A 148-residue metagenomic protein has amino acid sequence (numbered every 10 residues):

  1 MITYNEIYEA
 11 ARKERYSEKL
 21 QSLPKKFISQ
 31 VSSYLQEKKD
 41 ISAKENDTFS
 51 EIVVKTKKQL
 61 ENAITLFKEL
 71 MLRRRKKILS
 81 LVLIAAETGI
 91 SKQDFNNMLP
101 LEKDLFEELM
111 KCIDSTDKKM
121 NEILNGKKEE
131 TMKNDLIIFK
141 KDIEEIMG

Functional and structural regions predicted by a protein language model:
M1-M132, L136-I138: Charge/polar-rich, low-complexity and marginally structured segments
D142-I143, G148: Conserved nucleotide-binding/hydrolysis modules and their immediate coupling elements across P-loop/ASCE NTPase motors
